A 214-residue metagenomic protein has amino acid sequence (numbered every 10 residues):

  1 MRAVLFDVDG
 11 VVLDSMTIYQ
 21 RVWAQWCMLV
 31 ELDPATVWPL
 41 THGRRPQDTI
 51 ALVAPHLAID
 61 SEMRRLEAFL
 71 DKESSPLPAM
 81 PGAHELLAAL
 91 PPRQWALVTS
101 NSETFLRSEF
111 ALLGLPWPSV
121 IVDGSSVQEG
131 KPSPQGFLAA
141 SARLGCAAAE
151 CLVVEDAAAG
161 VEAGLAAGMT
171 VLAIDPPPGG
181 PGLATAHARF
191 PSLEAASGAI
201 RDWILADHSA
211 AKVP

Functional and structural regions predicted by a protein language model:
M1-P91, S102-E103, R107, L115: N-terminal helical cap/lid subdomain that shapes the substrate entry/recognition surface in HAD-like hydrolases
M1-R2, Q94, S102-P214: Asp-based, Mg2+/Mn2+-dependent phosphohydrolase catalytic module
D9, T36-P39, L52, E73 (+5 more regions): Short, flexible active-site loop motifs that bind/organize anionic cofactors or intermediates
D14-S15, T41, L97-V98, E155 (+1 more regions): Small/polar loops that bind or transfer phosphate-bearing groups
A79, V98, E129: Residue-level marker of regulatory loop/turn positions in helix-turn-helix DNA-binding domains and in histidine
